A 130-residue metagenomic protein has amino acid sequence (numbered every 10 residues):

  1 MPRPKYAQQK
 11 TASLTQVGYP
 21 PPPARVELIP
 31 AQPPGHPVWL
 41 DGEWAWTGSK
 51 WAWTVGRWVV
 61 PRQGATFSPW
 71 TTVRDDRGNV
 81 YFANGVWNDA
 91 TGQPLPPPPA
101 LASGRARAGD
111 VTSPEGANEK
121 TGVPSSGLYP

Functional and structural regions predicted by a protein language model:
P2-P130: Low-complexity segments
